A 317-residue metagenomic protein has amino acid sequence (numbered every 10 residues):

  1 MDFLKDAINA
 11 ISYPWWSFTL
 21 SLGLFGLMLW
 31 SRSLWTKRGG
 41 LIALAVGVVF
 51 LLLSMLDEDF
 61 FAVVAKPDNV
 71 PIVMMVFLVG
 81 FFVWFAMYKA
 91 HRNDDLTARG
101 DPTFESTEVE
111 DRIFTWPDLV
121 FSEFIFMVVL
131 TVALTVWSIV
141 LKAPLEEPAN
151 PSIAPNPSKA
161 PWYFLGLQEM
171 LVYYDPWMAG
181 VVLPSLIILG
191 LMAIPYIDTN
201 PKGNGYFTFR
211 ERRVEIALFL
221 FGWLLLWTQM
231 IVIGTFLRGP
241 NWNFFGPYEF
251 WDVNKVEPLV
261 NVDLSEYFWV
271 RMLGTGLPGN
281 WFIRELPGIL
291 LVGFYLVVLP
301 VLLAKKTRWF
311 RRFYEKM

Functional and structural regions predicted by a protein language model:
D2, D6-E58, D68-N93, S106 (+1 more regions): Hydrophobic cores of alpha-helical transmembrane segments in multi-pass integral membrane proteins
A62-V63: Conserved P-loop NTPase catalytic core
T97-E108: Extended, regular secondary-structure scaffolds
